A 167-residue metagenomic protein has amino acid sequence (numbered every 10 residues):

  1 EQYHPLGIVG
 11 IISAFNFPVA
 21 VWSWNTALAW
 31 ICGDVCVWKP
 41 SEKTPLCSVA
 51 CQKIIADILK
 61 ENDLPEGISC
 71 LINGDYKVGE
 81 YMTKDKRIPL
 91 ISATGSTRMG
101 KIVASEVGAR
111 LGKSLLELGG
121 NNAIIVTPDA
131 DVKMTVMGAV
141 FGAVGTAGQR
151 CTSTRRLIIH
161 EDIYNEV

Functional and structural regions predicted by a protein language model:
E1-N62, L111, K133: Conserved small-residue-rich beta-alpha loop and adjacent elements that most often cradle the phosphate/pyrophosphate
T26-A27, G79, G100, V136: Generic hydrophobic/aromatic pocket-lining and core-packing "Φ" positions
C32-V37, D63-P65, T83-L90: Short, surface-exposed connector motifs at secondary-structure boundaries
G33, K39-S41, N73, T94 (+1 more regions): Short beta->alpha connector loops at strand-helix junctions that form conserved, small/polar/Pro-enriched
G33, S69, I91, G120 (+1 more regions): Residue-level signal for inorganic ion chemistry
C70-S92: A structured beta-alpha segment of the ubiquitous adenosine-cofactor-binding alpha/beta core
K77, A93-I102: Adenylate-forming
R98-V167: ALDH superfamily catalytic-core signature
